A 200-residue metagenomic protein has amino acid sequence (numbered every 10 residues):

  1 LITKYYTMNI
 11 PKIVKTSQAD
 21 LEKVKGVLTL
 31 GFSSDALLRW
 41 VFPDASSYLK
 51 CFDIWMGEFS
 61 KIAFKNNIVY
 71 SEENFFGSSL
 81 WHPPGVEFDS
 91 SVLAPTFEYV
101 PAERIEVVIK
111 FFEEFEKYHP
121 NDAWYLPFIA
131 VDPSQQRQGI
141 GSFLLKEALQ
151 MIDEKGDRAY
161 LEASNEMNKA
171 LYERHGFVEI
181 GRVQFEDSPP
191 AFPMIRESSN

Functional and structural regions predicted by a protein language model:
K12-G26: A short beta-loop-alpha structural element at the N-terminal edge of CoA-dependent acyl/N-acetyltransferase catalytic
D35-M56: Conserved GNAT-fold acetyl-CoA-binding loop/helix
K61-S79: Conserved beta-hairpin
S78-A130, Q136, E186: Conserved acyl-donor/pantetheine-binding loop and adjacent beta-alpha core of acyl/acetyltransferases and related
D122-Y125, M151-S164: Conserved GNAT acetyl-CoA-binding A-motif
I129-Q136, Y160-A170, E186-P189, E197-S198: Conserved beta-strand-loop-alpha-helix junction that forms the acyl-donor binding cleft
V131, R137-Q150: Conserved acetyl-CoA-binding loop-helix of GNAT-fold acetyltransferases
S142, E154-G156, N165-R182, E186: Conserved active-site alpha-helix within GNAT-family acetyltransferase domains
